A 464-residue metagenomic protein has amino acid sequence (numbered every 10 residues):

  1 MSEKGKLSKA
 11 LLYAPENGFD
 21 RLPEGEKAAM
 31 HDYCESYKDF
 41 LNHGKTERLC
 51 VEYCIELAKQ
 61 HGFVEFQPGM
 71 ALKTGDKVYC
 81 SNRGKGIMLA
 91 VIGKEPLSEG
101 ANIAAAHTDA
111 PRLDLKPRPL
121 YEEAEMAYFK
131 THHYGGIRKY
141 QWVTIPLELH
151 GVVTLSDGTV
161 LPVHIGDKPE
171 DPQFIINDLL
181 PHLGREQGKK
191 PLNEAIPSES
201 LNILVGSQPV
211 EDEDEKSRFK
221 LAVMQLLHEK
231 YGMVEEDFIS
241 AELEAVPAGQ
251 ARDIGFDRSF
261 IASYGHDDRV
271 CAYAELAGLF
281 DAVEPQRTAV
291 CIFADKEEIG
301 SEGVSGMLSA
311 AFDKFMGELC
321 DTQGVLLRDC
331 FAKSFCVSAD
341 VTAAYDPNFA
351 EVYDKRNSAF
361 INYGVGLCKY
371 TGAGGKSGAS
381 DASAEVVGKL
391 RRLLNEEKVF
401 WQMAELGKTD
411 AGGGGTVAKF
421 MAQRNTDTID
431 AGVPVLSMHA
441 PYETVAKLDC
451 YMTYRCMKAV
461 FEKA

Functional and structural regions predicted by a protein language model:
M1-A464: N-terminal hydrophobic/helix-forming segments and targeting peptides
